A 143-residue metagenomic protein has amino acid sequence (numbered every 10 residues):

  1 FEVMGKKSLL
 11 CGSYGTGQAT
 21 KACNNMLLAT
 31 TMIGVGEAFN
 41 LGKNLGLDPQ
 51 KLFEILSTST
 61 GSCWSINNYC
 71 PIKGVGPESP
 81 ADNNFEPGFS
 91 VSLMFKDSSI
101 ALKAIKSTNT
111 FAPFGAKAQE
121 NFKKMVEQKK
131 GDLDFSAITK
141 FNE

Functional and structural regions predicted by a protein language model:
K6: Oxidoreductase cofactor-interface core, primarily capturing Rossmann-like NAD(P)-dependent enzymes
L9-G12, F114: General beta-strand structural signal in soluble alpha/beta enzymes
G17-N142: Helical "substrate-binding/catalytic lid" subdomain of Rossmann-like NAD(P)-dependent dehydrogenases/reductases
